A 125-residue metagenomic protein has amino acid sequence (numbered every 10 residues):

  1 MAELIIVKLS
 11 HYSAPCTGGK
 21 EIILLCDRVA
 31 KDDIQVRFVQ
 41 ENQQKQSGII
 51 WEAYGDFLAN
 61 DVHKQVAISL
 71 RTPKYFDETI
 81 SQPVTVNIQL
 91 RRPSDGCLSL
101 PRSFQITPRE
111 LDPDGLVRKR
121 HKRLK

Functional and structural regions predicted by a protein language model:
M1-K125: Ser/Thr/Pro- and often Gln-rich low-complexity regulatory segments of eukaryotic transcriptional regulators
